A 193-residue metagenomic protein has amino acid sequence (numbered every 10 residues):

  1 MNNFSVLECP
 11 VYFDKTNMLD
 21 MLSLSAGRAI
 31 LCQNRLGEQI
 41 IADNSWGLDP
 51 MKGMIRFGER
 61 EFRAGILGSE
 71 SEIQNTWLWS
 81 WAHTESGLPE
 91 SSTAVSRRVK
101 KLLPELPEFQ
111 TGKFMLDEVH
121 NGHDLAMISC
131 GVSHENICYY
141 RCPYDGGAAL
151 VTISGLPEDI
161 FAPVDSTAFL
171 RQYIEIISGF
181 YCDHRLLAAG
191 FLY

Functional and structural regions predicted by a protein language model:
M1-A94: N-terminal leader/presequence regions that precede the main folded/catalytic core
S86-A188: Surface-exposed beta-loop interaction hotspot
L192: Extended, alpha-helix-rich binding/interface surfaces that flank or overlap catalytic cores and mediate recognition
